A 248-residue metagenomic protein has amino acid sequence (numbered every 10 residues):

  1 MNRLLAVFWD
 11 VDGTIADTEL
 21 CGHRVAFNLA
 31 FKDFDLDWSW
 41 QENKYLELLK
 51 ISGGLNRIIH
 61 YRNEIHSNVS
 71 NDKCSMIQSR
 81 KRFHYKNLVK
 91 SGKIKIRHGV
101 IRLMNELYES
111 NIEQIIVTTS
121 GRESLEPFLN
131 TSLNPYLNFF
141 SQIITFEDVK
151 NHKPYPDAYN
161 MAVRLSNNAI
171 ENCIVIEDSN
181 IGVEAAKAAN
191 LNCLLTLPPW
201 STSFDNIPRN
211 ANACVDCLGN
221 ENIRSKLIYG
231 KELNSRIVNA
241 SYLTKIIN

Functional and structural regions predicted by a protein language model:
M1-K44: Active-site neighborhood of HAD-like aspartate-dependent phosphohydrolases
N2, N105, G121-N248: Asp-based, Mg2+/Mn2+-dependent phosphohydrolase catalytic module
R3, F8, N87-I116: Short, acidic loop-to-helix structural element flanking the phosphoryl-transfer center in phosphate-processing enzymes
T14, T118-S120: Conserved phosphate-coupling serine/threonine residues in phosphotransfer and NTP-handling enzymes
R24-N28, G54-I59, R82, R122 (+1 more regions): An amphipathic alpha-helix signature
F27, T118, A186: Residue-level signature of catalytic and energy-coupling elements of molecular machines, predominantly ATP/GTP-dependent
F34-L46, H66-I77, Y136-F140, I170: Short, surface-exposed acidic
E47-S91, H98, E106-Y108: A metal-dependent, Asp-based hydrolase signature
